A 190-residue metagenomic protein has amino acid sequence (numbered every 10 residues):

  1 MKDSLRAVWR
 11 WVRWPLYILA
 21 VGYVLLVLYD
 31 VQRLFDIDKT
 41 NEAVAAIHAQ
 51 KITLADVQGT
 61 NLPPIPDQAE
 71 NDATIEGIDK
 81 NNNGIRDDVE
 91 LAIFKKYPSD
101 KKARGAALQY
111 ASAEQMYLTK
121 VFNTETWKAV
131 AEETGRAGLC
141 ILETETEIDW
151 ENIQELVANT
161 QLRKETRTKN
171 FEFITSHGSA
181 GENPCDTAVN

Functional and structural regions predicted by a protein language model:
K2-N82, D88-N190: Calcium-binding acidic motifs and repeat modules
